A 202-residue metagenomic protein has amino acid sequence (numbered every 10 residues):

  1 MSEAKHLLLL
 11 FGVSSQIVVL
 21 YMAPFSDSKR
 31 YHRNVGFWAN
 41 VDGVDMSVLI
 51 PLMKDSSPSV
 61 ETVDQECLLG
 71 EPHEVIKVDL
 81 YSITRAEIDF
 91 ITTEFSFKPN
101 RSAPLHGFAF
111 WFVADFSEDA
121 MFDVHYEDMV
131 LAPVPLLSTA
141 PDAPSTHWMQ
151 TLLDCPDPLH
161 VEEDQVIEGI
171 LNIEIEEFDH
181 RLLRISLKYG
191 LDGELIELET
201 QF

Functional and structural regions predicted by a protein language model:
M1-F202: Class I SAM-binding transferase module
